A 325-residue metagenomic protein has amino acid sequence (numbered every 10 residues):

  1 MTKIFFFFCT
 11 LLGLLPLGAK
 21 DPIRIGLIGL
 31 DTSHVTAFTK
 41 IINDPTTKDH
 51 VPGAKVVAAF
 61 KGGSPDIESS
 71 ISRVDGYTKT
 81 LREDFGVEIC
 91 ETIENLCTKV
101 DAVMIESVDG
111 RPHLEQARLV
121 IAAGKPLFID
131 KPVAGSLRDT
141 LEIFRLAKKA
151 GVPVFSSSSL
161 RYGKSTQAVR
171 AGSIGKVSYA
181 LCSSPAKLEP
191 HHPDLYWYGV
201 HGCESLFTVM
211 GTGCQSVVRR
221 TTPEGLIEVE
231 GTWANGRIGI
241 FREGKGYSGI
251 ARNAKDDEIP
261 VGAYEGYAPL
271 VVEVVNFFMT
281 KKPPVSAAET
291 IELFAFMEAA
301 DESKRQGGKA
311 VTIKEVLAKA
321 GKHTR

Functional and structural regions predicted by a protein language model:
F5-L14: Bacterial N-terminal signal peptides
L11, A19-A123, K148-K149, T212 (+1 more regions): N-terminal glycine-/serine-/threonine-rich beta1-alpha1-beta2 phosphate-ribose binding loop of Rossmann-like
E91, I129, V154-S156: Hydrophobic residues in well-ordered beta-strands that form the structural core
M104, M279-R325: C-terminal helix-rich "cap/oligomerization" subdomain common to oxidoreductases
G124, G151, G307-G308: Glycine-centered short loops/turns at secondary-structure junctions
G124-P126, K131-P132: Short helix/strand-capping hinge loops at secondary-structure junctions that flank key functional elements
V133-H192: A contiguous active-site-proximal alpha/beta segment in oxidoreductase catalytic domains
L181-G246, A288-I291, A295: Rossmann-like dinucleotide-binding domain that binds NAD(P)(H)
